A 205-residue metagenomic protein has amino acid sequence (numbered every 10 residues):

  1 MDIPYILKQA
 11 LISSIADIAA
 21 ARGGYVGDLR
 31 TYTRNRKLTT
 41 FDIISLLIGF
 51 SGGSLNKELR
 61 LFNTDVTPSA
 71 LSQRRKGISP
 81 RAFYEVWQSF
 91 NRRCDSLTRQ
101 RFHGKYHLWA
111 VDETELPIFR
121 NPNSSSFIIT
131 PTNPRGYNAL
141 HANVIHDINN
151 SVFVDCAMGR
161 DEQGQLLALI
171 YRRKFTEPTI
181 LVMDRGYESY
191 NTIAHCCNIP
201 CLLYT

Functional and structural regions predicted by a protein language model:
M1-L203: Conserved, well-structured functional cores that handle cations and Mg-NTP chemistry
